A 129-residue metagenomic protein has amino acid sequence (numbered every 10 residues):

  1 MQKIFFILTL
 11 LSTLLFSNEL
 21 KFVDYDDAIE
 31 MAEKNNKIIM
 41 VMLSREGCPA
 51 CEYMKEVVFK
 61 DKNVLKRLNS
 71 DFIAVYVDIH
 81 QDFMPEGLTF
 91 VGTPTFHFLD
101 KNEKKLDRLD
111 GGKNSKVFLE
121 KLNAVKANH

Functional and structural regions predicted by a protein language model:
I4-F16: Sec-dependent N-terminal signal peptides
L15-I29: N-terminal "domain-start" segment that seeds a small globular fold
E19-V23, F59, V64-D82: Thiol-based oxidoreductase modules, predominantly thioredoxin-like and allied folds used for disulfide exchange
Y25-K60: Local sequence-structure signature of Cys/Sec-based thiol-disulfide redox active-site neighborhoods
N35-I39, S70-V75, K101-K104: Loop/turn elements at helix/coil->beta-strand transitions in domains of secreted/extracellular proteins
R45-P49, V57-V58, I79-F83, T95 (+2 more regions): Solvent-exposed loop/turn segments at secondary-structure junctions within structured extracellular/periplasmic domains
M84-F90: Short amphipathic alpha-helix with an adjacent loop that forms part of the alpha/beta core around
V91-H129: Non-catalytic, surface beta->alpha helical segment in thiol-disulfide oxidoreductase systems
